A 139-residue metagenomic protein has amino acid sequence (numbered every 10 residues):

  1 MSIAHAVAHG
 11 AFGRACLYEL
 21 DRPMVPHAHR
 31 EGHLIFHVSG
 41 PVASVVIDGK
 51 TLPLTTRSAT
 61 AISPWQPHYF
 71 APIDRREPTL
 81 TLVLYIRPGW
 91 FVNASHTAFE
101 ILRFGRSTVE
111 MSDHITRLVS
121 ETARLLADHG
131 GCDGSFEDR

Functional and structural regions predicted by a protein language model:
I3-R103: N-terminal regulatory/effector-sensing and dimerization cores that precede helix-turn-helix DNA-binding domains
H96-R139: Amphipathic alpha-helical segments enriched in hydrophobic/aromatic residues interleaved with Lys/Arg
